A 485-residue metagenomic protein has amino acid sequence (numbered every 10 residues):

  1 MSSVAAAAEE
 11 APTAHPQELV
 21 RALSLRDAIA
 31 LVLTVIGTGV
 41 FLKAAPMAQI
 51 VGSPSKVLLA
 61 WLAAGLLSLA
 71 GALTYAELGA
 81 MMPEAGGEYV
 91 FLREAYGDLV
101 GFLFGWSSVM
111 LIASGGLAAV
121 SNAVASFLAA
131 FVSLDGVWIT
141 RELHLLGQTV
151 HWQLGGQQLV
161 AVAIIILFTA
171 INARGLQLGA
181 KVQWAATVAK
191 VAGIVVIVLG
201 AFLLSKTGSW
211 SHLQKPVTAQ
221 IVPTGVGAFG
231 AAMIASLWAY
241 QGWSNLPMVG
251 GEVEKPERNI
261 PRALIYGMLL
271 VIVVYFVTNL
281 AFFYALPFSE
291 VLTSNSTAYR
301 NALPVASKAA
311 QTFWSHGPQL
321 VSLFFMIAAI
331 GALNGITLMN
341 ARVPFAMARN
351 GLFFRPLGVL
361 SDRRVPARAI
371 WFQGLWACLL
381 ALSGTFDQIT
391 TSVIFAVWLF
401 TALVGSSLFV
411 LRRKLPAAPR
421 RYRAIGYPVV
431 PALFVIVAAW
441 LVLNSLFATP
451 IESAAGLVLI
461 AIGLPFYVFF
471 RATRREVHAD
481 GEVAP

Functional and structural regions predicted by a protein language model:
M1-P54, S68-L73, M82-A85, A417 (+3 more regions): Membrane-interface "cap" regions at the ends of multi-pass membrane proteins
L23-F41, V160-F168, A201-L204, T218-V274 (+2 more regions): Hydrophobic, membrane-embedded alpha-helices of multi-pass small-molecule transporters
P46-Q49, L69-I165, A170, M326-A346 (+1 more regions): Hydrophobic transmembrane alpha-helices that form the core helical bundles of multi-pass secondary transporters
S55, T391-S392, A396-V397, G426-P485: A generic transmembrane alpha-helix motif of multi-pass inner-membrane proteins
V90-F91, G97, A129-H144, P216-Q220 (+3 more regions): TM-loop-TM module centered on a large, flexible mid-protein loop between adjacent transmembrane helices in multi-pass
S126-D135, V188-V217, L237, L280-F288 (+3 more regions): Hydrophobic alpha-helical segments and their helix-loop junctions in multi-pass secondary transporters
Q153-L154, P356-A367, T401-E452, V477: C-terminal membrane-solvent junction of multi-pass transporters and transport-like membrane proteins
G156-W210, Q241, L264-M268, V393-L403 (+2 more regions): Membrane-interface loop-to-helix entry segments
